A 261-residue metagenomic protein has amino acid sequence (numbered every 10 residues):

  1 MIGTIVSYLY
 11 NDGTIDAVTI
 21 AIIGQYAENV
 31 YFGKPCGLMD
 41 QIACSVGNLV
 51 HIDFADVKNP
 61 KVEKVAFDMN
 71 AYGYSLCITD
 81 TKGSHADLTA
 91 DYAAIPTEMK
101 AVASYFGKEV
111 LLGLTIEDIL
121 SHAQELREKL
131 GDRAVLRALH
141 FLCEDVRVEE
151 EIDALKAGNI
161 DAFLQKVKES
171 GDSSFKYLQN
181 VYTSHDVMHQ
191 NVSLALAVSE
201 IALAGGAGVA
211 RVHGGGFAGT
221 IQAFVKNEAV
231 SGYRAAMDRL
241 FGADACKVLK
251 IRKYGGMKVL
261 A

Functional and structural regions predicted by a protein language model:
M1-D12, Q222-V225: DPxDG-like acidic metal-binding loop motif
L9-A17, H85-A90: Inter-helical turn/loop segments and adjacent helix faces that build the functional surface of alpha-helical bundle
T14-Y26, L164-E169, V248-L249: Beta-strand segments within the central parallel beta-sheet cores of soluble alpha/beta enzyme folds
K34-P35: Membrane-interface helix caps and helix-loop-helix hairpins in membrane proteins
A43, R211-G215: Active-site nucleophile and cofactor-binding loops and adjacent substrate-binding regions of central metabolic enzymes
N48-R211, A223-A261: C-terminal nucleotide
G215-I221: N-terminal pre-core extensions flanking Radical SAM catalytic domains
